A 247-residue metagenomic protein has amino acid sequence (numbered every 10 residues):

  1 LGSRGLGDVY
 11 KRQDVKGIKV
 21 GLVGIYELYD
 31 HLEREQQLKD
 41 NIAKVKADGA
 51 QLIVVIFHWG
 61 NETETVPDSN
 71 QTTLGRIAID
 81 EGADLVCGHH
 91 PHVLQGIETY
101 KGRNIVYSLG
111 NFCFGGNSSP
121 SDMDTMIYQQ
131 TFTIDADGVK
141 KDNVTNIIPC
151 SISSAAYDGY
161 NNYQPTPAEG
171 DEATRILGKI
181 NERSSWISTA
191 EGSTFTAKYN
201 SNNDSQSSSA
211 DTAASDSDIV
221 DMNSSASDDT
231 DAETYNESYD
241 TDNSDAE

Functional and structural regions predicted by a protein language model:
L1-Y10: Single conserved hydrophobic/aromatic residue that forms the stacking wall/gate of nucleotide- or nucleobase-binding
R4, V20-Q36, G110-D124: Short, basic, helix/turn surface patches
D8, Y26-D30, W59-T63, P91-L94 (+2 more regions): Solvent-exposed loop/turn segments at secondary-structure junctions within structured extracellular/periplasmic domains
K11-K16, I97-Y100: Short acidic-hydrophobic surface loop/beta-edge motif
D14-I56, E64, S69-T73, Y157-Y163 (+1 more regions): Binuclear metal-dependent hydrolase catalytic cores centered on His/Asp/Glu-rich metal-binding motifs
S69-Y128, I134: Conserved beta-sheet core of the metallophosphoesterase superfamily
S121-E247: A short C-terminal boundary segment appended to hydrolase-like catalytic domains
